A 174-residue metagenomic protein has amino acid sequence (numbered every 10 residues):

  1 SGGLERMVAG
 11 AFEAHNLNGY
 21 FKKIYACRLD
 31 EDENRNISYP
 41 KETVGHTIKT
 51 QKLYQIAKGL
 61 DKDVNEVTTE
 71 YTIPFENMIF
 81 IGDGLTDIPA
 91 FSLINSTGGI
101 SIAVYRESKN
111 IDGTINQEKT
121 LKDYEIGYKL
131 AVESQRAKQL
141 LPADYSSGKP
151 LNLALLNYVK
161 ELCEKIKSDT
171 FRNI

Functional and structural regions predicted by a protein language model:
G3-I174: C-terminal cap/substrate-recognition subdomain and adjoining C-terminal extension of metal-dependent phosphatase-like
